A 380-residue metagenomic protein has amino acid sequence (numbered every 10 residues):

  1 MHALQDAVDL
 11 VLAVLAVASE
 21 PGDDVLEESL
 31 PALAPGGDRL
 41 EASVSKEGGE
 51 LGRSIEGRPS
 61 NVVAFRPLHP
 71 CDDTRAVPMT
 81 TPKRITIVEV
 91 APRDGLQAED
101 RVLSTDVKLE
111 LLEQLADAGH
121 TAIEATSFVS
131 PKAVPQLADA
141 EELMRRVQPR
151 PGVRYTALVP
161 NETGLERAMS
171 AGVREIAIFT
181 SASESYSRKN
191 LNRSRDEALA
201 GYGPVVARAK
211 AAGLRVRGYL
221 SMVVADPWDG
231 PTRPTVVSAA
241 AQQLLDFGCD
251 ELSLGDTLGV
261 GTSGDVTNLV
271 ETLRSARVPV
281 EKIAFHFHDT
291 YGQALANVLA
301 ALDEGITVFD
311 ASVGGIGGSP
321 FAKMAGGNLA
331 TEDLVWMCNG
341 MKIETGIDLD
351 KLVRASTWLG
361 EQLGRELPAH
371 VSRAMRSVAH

Functional and structural regions predicted by a protein language model:
D6: Active-site region of the double-stranded beta-helix
L10-L12, E332: Non-catalytic, well-ordered alpha-helical scaffold segments
L12, P21-D73: Polybasic, low-complexity intrinsically disordered segments
C71-H380: Catalytic cores and adjacent flexible loops of soluble metabolic enzymes that perform enolate/carbanion chemistry on
